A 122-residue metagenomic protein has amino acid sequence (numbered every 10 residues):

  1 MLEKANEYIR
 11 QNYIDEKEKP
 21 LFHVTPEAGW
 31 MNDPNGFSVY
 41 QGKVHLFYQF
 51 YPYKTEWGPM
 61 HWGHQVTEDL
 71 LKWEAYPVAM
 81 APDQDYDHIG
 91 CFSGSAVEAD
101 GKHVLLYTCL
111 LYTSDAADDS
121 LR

Functional and structural regions predicted by a protein language model:
M1-N35, K54-W57, L71-E98: Surface loop/turn signatures of beta-propeller and other carbohydrate-active proteins
K43-L46, K102-L105: Entry beta-strands of beta-propeller and related beta-repeat scaffolds
P52-T55, L110-L111: Short glycine/acidic-enriched loop and turn motifs that connect beta-strands
H64-T67: Beta-propeller blade signature
Y112-A117: Conserved small/polar residues in nucleotide/adenosyl-binding loops
